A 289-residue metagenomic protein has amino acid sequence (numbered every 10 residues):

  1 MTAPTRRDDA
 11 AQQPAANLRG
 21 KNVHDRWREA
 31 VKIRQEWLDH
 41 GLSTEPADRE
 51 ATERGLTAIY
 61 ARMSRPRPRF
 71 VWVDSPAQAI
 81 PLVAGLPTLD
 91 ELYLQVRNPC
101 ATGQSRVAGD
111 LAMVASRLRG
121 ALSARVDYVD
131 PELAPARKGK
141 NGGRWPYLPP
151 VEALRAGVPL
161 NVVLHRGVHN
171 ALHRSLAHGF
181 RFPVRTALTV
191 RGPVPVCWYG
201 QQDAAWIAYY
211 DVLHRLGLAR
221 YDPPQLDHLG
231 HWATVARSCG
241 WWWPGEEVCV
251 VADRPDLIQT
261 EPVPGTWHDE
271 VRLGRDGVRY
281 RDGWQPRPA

Functional and structural regions predicted by a protein language model:
M1-A289: Short, glycine-biased loop/turn motifs at secondary-structure junctions and in low-complexity Ser/Thr/Pro-rich termini
